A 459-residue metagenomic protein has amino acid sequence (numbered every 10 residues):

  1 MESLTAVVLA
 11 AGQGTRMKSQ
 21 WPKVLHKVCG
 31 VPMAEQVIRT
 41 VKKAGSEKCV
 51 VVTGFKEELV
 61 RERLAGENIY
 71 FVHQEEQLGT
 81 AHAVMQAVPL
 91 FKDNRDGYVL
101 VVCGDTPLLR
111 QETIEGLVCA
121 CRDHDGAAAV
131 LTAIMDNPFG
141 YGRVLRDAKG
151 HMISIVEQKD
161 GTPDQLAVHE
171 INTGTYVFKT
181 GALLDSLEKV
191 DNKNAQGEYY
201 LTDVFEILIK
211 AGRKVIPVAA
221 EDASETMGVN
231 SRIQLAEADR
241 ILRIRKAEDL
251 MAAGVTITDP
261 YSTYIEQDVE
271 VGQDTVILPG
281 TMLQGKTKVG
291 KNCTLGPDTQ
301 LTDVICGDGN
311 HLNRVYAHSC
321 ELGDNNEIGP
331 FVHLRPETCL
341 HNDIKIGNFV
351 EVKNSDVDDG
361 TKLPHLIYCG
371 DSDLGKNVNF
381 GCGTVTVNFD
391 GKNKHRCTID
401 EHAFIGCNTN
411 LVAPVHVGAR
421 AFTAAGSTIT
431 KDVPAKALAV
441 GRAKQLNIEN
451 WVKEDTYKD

Functional and structural regions predicted by a protein language model:
M1-S19: N-terminal nucleotide-binding beta1-loop-alpha1 segment
M1-S3, V31-G104, L108-C119, D123: Conserved N-terminal catalytic core of the sugar/cofactor nucleotidyltransferase
E2, H169-G272: Conserved alpha/beta core of the MobA/IspD/sugar-nucleotide pyrophosphorylase nucleotidyltransferase superfamily
L4-T5, K48, V88, G97 (+8 more regions): Catalytic cores of nucleotide-enabled group-transfer and carboxylate-activating enzymes in metabolic and assembly-line
Q20-Q36: Short catalytic helix/loop segments, enriched in acidic residues and glycine and frequently bearing histidine
E58, E67, L109-A195, T202: Conserved core of the sugar-phosphate nucleotidyltransferase
E266-T338: Acidic, glycine-rich loop-and-beta core segments that form the ion-binding/anion-interacting portion of active sites
H311-D459: Glycine-rich hexapeptide-repeat left-handed beta-helix
